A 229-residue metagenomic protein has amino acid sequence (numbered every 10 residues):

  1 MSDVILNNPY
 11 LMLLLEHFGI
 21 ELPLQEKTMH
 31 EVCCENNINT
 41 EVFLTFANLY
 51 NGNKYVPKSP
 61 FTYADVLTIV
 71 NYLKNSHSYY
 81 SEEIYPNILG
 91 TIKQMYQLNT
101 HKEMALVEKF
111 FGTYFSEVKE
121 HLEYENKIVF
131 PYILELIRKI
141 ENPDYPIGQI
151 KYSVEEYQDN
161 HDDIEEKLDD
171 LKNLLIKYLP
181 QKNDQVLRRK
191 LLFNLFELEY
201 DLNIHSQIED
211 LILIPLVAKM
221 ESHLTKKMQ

Functional and structural regions predicted by a protein language model:
M1-Q229: Small-residue-biased structural context
